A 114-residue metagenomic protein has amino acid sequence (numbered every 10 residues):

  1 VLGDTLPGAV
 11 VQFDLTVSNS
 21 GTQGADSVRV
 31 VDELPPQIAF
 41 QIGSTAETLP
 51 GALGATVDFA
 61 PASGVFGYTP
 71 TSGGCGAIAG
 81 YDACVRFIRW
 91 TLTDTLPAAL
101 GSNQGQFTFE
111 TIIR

Functional and structural regions predicted by a protein language model:
V1-R114: Exported/extracytosolic protein signature
